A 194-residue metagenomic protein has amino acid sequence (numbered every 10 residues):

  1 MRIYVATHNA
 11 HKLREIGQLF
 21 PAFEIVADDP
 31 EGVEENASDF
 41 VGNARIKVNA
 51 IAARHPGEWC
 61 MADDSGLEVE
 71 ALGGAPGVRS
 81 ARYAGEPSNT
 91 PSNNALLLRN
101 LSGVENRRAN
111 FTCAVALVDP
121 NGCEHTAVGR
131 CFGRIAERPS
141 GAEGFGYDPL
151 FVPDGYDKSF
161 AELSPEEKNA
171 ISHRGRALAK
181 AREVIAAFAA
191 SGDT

Functional and structural regions predicted by a protein language model:
M1-Y4, A10-T194: Anionic-ligand binding patches
